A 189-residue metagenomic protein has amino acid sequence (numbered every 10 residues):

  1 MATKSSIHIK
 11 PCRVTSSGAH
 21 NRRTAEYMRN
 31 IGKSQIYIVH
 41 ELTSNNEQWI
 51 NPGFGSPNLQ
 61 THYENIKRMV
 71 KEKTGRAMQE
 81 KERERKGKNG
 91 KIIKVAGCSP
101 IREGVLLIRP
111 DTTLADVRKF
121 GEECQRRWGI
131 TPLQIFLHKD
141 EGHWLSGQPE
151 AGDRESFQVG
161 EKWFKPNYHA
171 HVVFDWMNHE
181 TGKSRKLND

Functional and structural regions predicted by a protein language model:
M1-D189: N-terminal nicking endonuclease/strand-transfer module with a His-rich metal-binding environment and a catalytic Tyr
